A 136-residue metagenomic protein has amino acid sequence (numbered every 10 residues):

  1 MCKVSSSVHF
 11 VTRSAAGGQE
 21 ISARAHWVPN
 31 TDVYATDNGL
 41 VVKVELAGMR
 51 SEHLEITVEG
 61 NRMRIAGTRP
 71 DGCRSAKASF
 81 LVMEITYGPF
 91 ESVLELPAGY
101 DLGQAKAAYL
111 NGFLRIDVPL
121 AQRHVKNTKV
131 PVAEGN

Functional and structural regions predicted by a protein language model:
M1-N136: Alpha-crystallin/small heat shock protein
